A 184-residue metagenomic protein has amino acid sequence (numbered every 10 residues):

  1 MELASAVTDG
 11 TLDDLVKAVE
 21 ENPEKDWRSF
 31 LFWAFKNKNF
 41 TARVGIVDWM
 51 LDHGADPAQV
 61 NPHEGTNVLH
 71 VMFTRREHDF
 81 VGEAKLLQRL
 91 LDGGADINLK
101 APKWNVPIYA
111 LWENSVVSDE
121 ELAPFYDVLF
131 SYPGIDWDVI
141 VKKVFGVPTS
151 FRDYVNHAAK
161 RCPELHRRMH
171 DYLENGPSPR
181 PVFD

Functional and structural regions predicted by a protein language model:
M1-S5, E24-K38, V60-E77, K100-V116 (+1 more regions): Ankyrin-repeat boundary/"N-cap" motif
E2-L3, D119-D184: Ankyrin-repeat-protein effector appendages
A4-D13, R43-G45: Helix-turn-helix repeat elements of alpha-solenoid scaffolds
A6, D14, A18, F30-W33 (+7 more regions): Charge-rich, solvent-exposed alpha-helical interaction surfaces
G10, N22, K38-A42, G54 (+6 more regions): Ankyrin-repeat interhelical turn detector
V16-E24, V47-P57, K85-I97, F125-W137 (+1 more regions): Ankyrin repeat domain, specifically the short helix-to-loop turn at the C-terminus of the second helix of each repeat
K25, T41, P57, H78-D79 (+5 more regions): Alpha-solenoid repeat scaffolds
A42-G45, E64-N67, G82-K85, P102-V106 (+1 more regions): Short, well-structured alpha-helical interface segments that form or flank functional binding sites
